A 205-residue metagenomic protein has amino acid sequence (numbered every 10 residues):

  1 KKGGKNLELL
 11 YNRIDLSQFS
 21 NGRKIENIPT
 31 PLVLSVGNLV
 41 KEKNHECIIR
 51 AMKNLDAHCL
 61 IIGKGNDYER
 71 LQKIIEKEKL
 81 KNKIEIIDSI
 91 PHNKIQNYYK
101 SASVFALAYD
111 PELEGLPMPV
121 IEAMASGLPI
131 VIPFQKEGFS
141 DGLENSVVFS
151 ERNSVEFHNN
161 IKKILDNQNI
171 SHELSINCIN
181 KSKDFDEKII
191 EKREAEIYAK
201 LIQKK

Functional and structural regions predicted by a protein language model:
R13: Carbohydrate-associated surface elements
P31, S35-N54, N66-Q72: A conserved mid-protein helix/loop that constitutes part of the nucleotide-sugar donor-binding site
Q72-I90: Nucleotide-activated donor-binding/catalytic signature segment of Leloir-type glycosyltransferases, i.e., the conserved
S89-I90, N97-A102: Short alpha-helical donor nucleotide-sugar binding micro-motif in glycosyltransferases
K100-G115, L128: Acidic donor-binding loop of glycosyltransferase active sites
A125, P129-I132: Short hydrophobic beta-strand element within catalytic cores of glycosyltransferases and related nucleotide-activated
F134, L143-V155, K163-Q168: Conserved acidic donor-binding segment of nucleotide-sugar-dependent glycosyltransferases
N169-I202: A charged, aromatic-enriched C-terminal amphipathic alpha-helix characteristic of glycosyltransferases across folds
